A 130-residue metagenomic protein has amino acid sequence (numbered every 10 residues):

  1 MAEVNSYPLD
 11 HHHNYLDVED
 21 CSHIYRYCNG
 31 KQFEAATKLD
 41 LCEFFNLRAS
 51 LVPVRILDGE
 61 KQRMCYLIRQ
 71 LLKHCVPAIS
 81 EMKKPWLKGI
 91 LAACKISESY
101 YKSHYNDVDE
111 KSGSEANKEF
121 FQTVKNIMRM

Functional and structural regions predicted by a protein language model:
M1-M130: Flexible coil/loop and intrinsically disordered linker positions at secondary-structure junctions
